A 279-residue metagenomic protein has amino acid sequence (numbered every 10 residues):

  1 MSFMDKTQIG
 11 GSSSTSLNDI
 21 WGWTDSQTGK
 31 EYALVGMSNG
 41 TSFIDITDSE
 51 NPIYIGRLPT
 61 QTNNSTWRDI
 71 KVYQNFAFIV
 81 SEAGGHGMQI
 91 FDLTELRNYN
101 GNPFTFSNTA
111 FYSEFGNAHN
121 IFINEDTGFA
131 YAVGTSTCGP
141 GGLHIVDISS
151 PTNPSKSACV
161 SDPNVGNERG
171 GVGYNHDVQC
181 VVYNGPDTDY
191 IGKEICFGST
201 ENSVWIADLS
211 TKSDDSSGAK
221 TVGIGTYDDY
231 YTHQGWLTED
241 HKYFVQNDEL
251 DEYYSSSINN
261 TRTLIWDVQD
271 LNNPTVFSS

Functional and structural regions predicted by a protein language model:
M1-S279: Feature marking well-ordered beta-strand scaffolds used for ligand recognition
